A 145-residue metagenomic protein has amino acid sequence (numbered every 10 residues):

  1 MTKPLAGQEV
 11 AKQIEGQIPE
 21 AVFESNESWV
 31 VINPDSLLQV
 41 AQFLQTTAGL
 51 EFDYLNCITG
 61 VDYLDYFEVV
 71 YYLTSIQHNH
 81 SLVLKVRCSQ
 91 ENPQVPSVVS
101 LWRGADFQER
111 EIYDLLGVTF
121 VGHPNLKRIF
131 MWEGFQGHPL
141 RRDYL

Functional and structural regions predicted by a protein language model:
M1-L145: Terminal low-complexity/charged segments
